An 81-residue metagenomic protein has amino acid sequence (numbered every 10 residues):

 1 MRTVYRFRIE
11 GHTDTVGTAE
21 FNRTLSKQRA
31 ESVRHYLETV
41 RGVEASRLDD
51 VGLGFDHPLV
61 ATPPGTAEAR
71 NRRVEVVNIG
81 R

Functional and structural regions predicted by a protein language model:
R2-R6: A general structural motif
E10-R81: Periplasmic OmpA-like peptidoglycan-binding domain that tethers envelope proteins to the cell wall
